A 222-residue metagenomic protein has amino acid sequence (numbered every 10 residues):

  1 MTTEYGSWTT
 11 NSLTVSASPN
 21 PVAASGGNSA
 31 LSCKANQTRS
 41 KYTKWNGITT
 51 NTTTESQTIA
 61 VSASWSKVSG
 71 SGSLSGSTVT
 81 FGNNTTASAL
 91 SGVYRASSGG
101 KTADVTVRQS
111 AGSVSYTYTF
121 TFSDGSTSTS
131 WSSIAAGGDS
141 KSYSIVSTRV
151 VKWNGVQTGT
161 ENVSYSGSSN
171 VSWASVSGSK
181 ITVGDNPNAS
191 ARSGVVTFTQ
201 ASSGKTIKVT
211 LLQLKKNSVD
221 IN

Functional and structural regions predicted by a protein language model:
M1-G6, V105-S113, V209-K216: Interdomain boundary/hinge segments at the C-termini of tandem beta-sandwich modules
W8-A17, C33, T38-T78, W131 (+1 more regions): Surface-exposed binding patches on compact interaction domains or structured appendages
T10-A17, V114-T127, V219-N222: Proline-enriched interdomain boundary motifs that mark the N-terminal boundary and often initiate the first structured
N20-G27, S130-D139: Short, solvent-exposed loop/linker segments at the N-terminal edge of repeated beta-sheet extracellular domains
G82-S88, G184-S190: Short, surface-exposed loop/turn segments at beta-strand-coil junctions that are enriched for proline with nearby
S88-G100, S190-S202: A short beta-strand micro-motif common to beta-rich folds, especially ectodomain repeats
